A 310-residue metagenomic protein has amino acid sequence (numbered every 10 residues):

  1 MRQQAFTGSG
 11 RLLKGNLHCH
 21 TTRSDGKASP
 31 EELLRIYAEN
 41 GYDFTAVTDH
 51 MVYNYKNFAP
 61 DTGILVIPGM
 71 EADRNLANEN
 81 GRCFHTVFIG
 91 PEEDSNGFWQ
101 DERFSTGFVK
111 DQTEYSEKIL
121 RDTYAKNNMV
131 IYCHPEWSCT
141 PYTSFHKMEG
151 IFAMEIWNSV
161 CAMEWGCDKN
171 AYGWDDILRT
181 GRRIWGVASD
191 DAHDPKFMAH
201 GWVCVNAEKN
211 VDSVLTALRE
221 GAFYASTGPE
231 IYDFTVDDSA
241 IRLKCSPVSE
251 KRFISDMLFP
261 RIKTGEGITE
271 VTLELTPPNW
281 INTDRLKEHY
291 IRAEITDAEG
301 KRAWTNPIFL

Functional and structural regions predicted by a protein language model:
M1-L12, T180-W185, D190-L310: C-terminal functional module detector
R2-C133, T140-Y142, K147-G150, I156-G173 (+5 more regions): A metal-dependent hydrolase metal-coordination microenvironment
H18-C19, E136, H200, K287: Generic, low-specificity signal for short hydrophobic/alpha-helical stretches with a mild N-terminal bias, encompassing
L33-I36, T86, S105-V109, E149-F152 (+6 more regions): Short, low-complexity, polar/charged sequence segments that are solvent-exposed and flexible
A38, Y124, L178-R179, R219: Alpha-helix boundary recognition
E155-C161, L178-G181, A222: Short, well-ordered alpha-helical segments in soluble proteins
N170-R183: Short, hydrophobic/aliphatic alpha-helical segments
